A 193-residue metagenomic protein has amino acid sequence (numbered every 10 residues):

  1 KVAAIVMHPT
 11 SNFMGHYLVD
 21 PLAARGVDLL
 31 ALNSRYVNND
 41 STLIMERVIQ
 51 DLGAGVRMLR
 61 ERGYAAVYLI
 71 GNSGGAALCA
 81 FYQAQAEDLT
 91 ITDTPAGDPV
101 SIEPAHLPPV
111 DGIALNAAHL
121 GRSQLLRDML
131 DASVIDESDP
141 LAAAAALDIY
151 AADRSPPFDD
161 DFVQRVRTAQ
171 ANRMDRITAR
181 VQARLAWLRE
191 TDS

Functional and structural regions predicted by a protein language model:
V2, R25-V27, Y64-A66, D111-G112: Loop/turn elements at helix/coil->beta-strand transitions in domains of secreted/extracellular proteins
V2-P9: Short beta-strand element of the alpha/beta-hydrolase
H16, Y36-E46, L78, Q124: Glycine-rich "HGGG/HGxG" loop immediately N-terminal to the catalytic nucleophile of the alpha/beta-hydrolase
V19-L43: Conserved alpha/beta-hydrolase
T42-G63, A77-P95, I102-E103: Alpha/beta-hydrolase active-site loop
I102-S193: Alpha/beta-hydrolase-fold enzymes
